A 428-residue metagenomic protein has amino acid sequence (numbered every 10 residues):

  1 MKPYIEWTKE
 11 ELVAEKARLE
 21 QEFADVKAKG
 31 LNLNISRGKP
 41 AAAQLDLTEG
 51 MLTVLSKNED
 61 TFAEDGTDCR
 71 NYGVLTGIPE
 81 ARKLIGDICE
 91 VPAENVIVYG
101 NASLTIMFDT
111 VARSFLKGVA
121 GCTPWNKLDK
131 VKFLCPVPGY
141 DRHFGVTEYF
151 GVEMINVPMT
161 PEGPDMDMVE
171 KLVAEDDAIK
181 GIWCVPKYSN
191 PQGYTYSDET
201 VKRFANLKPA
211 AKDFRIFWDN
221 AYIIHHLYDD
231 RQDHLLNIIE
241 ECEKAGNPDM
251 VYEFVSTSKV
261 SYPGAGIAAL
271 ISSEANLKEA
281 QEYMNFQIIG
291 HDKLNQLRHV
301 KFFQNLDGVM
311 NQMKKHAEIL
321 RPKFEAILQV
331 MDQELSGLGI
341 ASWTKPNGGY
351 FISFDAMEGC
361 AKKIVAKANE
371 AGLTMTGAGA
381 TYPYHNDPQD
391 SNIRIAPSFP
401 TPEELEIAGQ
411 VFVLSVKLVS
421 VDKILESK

Functional and structural regions predicted by a protein language model:
K2-P3, K9-E15, T61, D65 (+7 more regions): PLP-dependent enzyme catalytic core of the Aspartate aminotransferase-like
K2-T76, G86-D87, E370-L373: N-terminal "arm"/small-domain region of PLP-dependent enzymes with the aminotransferase-like
K16-K27, N276-L277, Q281-E282, Q287 (+3 more regions): Conserved C-terminal alpha-helix-loop-beta "cap" of PLP-dependent enzymes that closes/shapes the active-site mouth
G38-A42, S103-L104, G139-D141, E162 (+8 more regions): Short, solvent-exposed loop/turn segments at secondary-structure junctions
T67-K212, I223-G246, A361, K417-K428: Conserved core of the PLP fold type I
Y99, E240-R321, V421: Conserved core segment of the aminotransferase class I/II
K314-L328, I340-D355, N369: Conserved glycine-rich beta-strand-loop-beta hairpin in the small C-terminal domain of fold type I
